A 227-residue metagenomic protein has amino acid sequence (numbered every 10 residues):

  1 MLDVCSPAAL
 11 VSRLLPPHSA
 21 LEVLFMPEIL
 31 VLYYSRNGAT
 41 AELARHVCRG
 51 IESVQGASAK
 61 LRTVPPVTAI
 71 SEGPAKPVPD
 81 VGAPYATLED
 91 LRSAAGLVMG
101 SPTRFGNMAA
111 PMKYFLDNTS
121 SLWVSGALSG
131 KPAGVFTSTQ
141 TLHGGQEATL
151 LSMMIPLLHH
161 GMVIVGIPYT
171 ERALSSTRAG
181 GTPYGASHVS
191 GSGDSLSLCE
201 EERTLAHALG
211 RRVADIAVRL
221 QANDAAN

Functional and structural regions predicted by a protein language model:
C5-L10, L14-F25: Short, Lys/Arg-enriched N-terminal segments with co-localized hydrophobic residues within the first ~10-30 amino acids
E22-L128, V189-N227: N-terminal beta1-alpha1-beta2 submodule of the flavodoxin-like/Rossmannoid cofactor-binding fold
A39, L97, S101, N107 (+6 more regions): Gly/Ser/Thr-rich helix-start
V64-A69, G161-G193: Mobile beta-alpha loop/short-helix "lid" or hinge segments that flank ligand
D117-S120, V124, T141, H159 (+1 more regions): Alpha-helix boundary/capping detector
S129-R178: Short, glycine-/small-residue-rich phosphate/pyrophosphate-handling segment
L151, G181-P183, E200: Glycine-rich phosphate-binding loop at the start of an alpha helix
